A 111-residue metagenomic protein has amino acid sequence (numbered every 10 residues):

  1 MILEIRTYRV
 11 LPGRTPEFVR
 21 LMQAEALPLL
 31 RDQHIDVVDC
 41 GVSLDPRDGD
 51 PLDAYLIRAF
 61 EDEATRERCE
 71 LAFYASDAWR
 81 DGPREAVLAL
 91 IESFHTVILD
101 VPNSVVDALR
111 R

Functional and structural regions predicted by a protein language model:
M1-L3, V37-D39: Short, flexible segments with low predicted structural confidence
I2-R6, F18, L30, D53-F60: Short, structured motif recognition centered on aromatic/hydrophobic residues
V10-V19: Short, surface-exposed ligand-recognition loops at beta-strand->loop->(often short) alpha-helix junctions that present
P12, D62, D100-N103: Non-catalytic surface loops within mature trypsin-like serine protease
L21-V38, R47-D50, A59-V97: An amphipathic, aromatic/His-enriched active-site/gating alpha helix that lines ligand/cofactor pockets
S43-D45: RNA-recognition motif
F94, D100-R111: Acidic/histidine-enriched, glycine/proline-rich intrinsically disordered or flexible terminal extensions
